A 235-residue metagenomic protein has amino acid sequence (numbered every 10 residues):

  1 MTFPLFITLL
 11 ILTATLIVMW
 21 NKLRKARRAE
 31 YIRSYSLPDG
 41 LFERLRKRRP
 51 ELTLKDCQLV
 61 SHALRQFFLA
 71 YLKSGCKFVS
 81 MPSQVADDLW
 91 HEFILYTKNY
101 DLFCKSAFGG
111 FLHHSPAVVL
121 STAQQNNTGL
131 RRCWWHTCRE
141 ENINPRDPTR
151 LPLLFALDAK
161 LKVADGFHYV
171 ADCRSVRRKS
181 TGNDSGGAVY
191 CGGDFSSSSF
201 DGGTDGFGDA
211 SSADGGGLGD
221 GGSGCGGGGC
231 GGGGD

Functional and structural regions predicted by a protein language model:
M1-L9: Feature marks short, highly hydrophobic, charge-poor N-terminal signal-anchor/signal peptide-like helices that anchor
T8-V18: Alpha-helical membrane-embedded segments
L16-G40, R44: Transmembrane-cytosolic junction motif
A29, R33, R48-L52, D56 (+3 more regions): Conserved aromatic-histidine-acidic binding/catalytic patches
S34, L59, D235: Polar-ligand-bearing catalytic/cofactor-coordination segments of membrane-embedded or membrane-tethered inner-membrane
F42-F78: Acidic, Ser/Thr-rich low-complexity segments on the non-lumenal side of membrane proteins
K77, M81-K160: Short, structured secondary-structure elements that scaffold catalytic or ligand/cofactor-binding regions
T149-D235: Short hydrophobic helical membrane-anchoring segments positioned at the boundary with long low-complexity
